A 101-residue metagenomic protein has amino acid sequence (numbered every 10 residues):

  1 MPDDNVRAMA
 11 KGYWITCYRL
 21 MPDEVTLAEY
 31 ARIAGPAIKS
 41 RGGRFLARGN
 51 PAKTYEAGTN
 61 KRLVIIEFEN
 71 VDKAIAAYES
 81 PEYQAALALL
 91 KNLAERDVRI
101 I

Functional and structural regions predicted by a protein language model:
M1-R62, E69-I75, E79: Short S/T/G/P-rich N-terminal loop/turn motif that feeds into the first structured element of a domain
G35, R44, L93-I101: Short, charge- and proline-biased low-complexity linear segments that act as flexible interaction/docking motifs
V71-R99: C-terminal structural segments of small proteins and small subunits
